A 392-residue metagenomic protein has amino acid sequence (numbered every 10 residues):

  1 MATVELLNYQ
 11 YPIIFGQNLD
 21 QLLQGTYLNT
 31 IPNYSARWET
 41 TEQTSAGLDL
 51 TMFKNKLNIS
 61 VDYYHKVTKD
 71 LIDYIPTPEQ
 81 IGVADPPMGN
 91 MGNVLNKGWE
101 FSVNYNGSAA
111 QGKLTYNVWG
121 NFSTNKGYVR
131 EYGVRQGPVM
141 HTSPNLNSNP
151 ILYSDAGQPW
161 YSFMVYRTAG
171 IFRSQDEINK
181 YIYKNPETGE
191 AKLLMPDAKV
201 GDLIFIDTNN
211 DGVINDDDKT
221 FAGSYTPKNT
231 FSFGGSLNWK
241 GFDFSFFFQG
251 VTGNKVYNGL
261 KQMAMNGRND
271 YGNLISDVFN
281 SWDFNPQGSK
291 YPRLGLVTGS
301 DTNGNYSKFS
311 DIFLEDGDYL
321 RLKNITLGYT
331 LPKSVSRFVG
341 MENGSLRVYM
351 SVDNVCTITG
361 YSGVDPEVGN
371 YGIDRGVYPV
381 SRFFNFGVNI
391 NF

Functional and structural regions predicted by a protein language model:
M1-A156, F309-F392: Extracellular/periplasmic, surface-exposed regions of secreted and cell-surface proteins
A2-E5, N106-G223, D283-F284: Conserved small-residue
Y64-K69, P78-Q80, G250-N254, K261-M265: Active/binding-pocket-proximal capping segment
P86-L95, P138-F163, A222-S232, A264-S281 (+1 more regions): C-terminal extracellular loops and terminal segments of Gram-negative outer membrane beta-barrel proteins
W119, D217, P227-G241, K323-G328: Conserved SET/PR-domain catalytic core that frames the SAM/AdoMet-binding pocket
N185-T188, S224-G259: Glycine-rich, aromatic-lined ligand/substrate-binding cores of catalytic and carbohydrate-binding domains
G212-D217, F221-Y225, N305-G317: Amphipathic, heptad-repeat alpha-helical segments used for oligomerization and assembly
V251-R347: Extracytoplasmic gating/loop element in the C-terminal half of outer-membrane beta-barrel translocons and assembly
